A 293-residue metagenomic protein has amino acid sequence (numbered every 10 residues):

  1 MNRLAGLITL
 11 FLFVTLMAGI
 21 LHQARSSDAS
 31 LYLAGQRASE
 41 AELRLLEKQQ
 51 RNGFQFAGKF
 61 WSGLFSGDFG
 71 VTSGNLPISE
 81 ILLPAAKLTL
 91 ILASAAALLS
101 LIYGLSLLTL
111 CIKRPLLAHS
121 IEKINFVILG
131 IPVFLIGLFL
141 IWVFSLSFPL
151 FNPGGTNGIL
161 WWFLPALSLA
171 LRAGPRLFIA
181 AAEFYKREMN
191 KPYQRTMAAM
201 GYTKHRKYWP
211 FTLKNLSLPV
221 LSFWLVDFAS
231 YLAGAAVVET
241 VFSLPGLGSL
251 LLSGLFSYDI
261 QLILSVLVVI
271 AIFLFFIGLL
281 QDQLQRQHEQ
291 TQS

Functional and structural regions predicted by a protein language model:
M1-A5, S106-W142, S249: Cytoplasmic-entry segments and transmembrane alpha-helices of multi-pass inner-membrane transporters
L7, R37-S39, S100, F126 (+3 more regions): Residue-level recognition of pore/gate-forming positions within transmembrane alpha-helices of multi-pass
L10-G58, P149-L164: Hydrophobic alpha-helical transmembrane segments of membrane transport/permease proteins and related membrane-embedded
L12-M17, I128-I136, F223-A229: Hydrophobic alpha-helical membrane-insertion segments
A24-R25, I128-I131, L232, L244: Transmembrane helix irregularities
Q49-L105: An internal, D/E-rich "acidic patch" concept
I81-L117, N157-S293: Alpha-helical transmembrane segments of integral membrane proteins, especially multi-pass inner/plasma-membrane
I121-A173, I260: Generic hydrophobic transmembrane alpha-helix motif, especially the helices
